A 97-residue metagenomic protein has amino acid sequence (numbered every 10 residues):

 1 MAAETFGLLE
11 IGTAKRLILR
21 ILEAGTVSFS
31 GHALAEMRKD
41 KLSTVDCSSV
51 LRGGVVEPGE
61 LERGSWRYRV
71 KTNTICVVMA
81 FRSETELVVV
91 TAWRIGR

Functional and structural regions predicted by a protein language model:
M1-R97: Ribonuclease/tRNase effector modules and their secretory precursors
